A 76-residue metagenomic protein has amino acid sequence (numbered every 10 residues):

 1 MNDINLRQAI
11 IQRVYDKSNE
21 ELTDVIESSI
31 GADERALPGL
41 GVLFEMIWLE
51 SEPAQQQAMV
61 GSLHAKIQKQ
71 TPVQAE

Functional and structural regions predicted by a protein language model:
M1-N5, E34-L40: Short acidic alpha-helix initiation/capping motifs at coil-to-helix transition points, especially at protein N-termini
M1-S28: N-terminal acidic leader/helix
I4, Q56-E76: Charged low-complexity stretches with an acidic bias
Y15, I30, W48-E52: Alpha-solenoid HEAT/Armadillo repeat architecture
S18, E34, E52-Q55, I67-Q68: Short alpha-helix boundary/capping elements
E20-D24, P38, Q57: Secretory-pathway low-complexity, repetitive Gly/Ala/Ser/Pro-rich segments with frequent Tyr
G39-H64: Short, charge-rich amphipathic interface segments used for partner binding and complex assembly
